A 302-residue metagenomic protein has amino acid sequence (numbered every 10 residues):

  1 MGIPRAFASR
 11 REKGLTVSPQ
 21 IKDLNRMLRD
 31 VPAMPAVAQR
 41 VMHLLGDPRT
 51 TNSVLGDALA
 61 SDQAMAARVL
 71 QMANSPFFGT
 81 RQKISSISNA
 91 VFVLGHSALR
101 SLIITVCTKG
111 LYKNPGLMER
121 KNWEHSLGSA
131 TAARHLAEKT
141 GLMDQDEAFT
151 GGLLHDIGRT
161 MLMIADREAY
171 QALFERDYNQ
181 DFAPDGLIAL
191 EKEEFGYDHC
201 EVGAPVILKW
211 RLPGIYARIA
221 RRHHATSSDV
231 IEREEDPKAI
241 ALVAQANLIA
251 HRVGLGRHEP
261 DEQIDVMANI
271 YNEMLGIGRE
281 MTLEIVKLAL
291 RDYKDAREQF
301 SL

Functional and structural regions predicted by a protein language model:
G2-A172, Y178, F182-D265, R291: Conserved alpha-helical "signature site" that marks functionally important helical segments or helix/loop junctions
G14, G278-L302: Terminal targeting/low-complexity segments that flank the catalytic cores of oxidoreductases
A246, H251-R252, G276-E280, E284: Regulatory/sensor and coupling segments of signal-transduction and defense proteins
Q263-E280: Short helix/strand-capping connector loops at secondary-structure junctions
